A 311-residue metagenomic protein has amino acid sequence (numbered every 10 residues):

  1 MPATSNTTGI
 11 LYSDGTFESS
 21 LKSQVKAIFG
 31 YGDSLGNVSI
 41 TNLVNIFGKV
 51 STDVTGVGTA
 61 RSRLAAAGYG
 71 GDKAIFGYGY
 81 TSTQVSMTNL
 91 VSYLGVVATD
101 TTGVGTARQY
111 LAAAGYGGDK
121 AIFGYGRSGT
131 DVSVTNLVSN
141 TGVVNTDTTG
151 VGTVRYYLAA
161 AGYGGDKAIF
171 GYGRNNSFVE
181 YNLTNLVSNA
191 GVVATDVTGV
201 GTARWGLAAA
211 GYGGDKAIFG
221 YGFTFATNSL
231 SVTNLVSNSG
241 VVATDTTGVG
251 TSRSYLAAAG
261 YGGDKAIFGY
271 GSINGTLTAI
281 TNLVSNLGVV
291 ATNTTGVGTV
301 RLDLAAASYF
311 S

Functional and structural regions predicted by a protein language model:
P2-S311: Polar, enzyme-active/binding microenvironments
